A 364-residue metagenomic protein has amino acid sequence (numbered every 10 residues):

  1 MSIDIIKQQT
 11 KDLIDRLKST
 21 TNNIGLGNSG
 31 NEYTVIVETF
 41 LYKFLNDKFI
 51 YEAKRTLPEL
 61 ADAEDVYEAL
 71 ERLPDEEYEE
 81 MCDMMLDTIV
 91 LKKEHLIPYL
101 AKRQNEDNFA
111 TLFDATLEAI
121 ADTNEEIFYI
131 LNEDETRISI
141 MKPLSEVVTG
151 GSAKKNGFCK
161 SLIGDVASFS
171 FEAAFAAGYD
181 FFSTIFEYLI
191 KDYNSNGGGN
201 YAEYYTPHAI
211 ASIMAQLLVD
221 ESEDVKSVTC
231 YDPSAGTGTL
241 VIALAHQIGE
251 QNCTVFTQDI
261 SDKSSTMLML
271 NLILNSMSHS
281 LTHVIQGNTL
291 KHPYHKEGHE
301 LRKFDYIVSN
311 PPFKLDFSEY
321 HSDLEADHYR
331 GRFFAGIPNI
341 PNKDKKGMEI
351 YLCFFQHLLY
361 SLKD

Functional and structural regions predicted by a protein language model:
M1-I213, L218, Q286: Non-catalytic, mostly N-terminal accessory regions of nucleic-acid modification and defense proteins
K7, K11, D262-T266, L301-D305 (+2 more regions): Amphipathic alpha-helical transducer elements in NTP-driven molecular machines
L13, S29-E38, F44, M214 (+1 more regions): Conserved Class I SAM-dependent methyltransferase catalytic core
K155, A174-F175, E203, T257 (+2 more regions): Alpha-helix initiation/capping motif
N196, T254, I337-P341: A short, mixed-charge helix-start or loop-turn motif at secondary-structure junctions
N200-S309, K314-D327: Conserved S-adenosyl-L-methionine
F313-C353: Mobile active-site "lid"/loop adjacent to the S-adenosyl-L-methionine
